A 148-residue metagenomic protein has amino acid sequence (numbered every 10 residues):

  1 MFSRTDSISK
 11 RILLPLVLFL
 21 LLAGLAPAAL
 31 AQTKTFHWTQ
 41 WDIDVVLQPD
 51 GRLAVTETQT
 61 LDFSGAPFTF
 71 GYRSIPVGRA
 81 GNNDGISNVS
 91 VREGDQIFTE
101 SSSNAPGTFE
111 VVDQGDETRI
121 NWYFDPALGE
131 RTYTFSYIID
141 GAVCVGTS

Functional and structural regions predicted by a protein language model:
M1-S9: N-terminal secretory signal peptides that target proteins for export/translocation
S7, L13-L14, P76: Sequence-pattern detector for short linear motifs and compositional/periodic biases rather than a specific fold
S9-K10, L22, G71: Residue-level detector of alpha-helical hydrophobic segments embedded in or interacting with membranes
P15-G24: Bacterial N-terminal signal peptides
P27-S148: Lumenal/extracellular ectodomains and adaptor appendage modules of the eukaryotic vesicle/secretory system
